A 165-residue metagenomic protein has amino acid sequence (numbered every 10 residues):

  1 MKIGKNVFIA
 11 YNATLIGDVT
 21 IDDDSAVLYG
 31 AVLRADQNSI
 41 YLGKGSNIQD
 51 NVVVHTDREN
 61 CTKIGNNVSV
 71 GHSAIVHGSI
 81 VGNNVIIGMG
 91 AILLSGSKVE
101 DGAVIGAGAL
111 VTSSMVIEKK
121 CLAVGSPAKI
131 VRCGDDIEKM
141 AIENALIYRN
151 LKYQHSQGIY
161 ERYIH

Functional and structural regions predicted by a protein language model:
M1-I3, D36-V52, D57, C61-I64 (+2 more regions): Glycine-rich hexapeptide-repeat left-handed beta-helix
M1-V27: N-terminal segments that cap or nucleate solenoid repeat domains
A10, A35-D36: Thr-Gly-centered strand-to-loop micro-motif
T20-D24, I64-N66, D101: A general secondary-structure boundary signal
